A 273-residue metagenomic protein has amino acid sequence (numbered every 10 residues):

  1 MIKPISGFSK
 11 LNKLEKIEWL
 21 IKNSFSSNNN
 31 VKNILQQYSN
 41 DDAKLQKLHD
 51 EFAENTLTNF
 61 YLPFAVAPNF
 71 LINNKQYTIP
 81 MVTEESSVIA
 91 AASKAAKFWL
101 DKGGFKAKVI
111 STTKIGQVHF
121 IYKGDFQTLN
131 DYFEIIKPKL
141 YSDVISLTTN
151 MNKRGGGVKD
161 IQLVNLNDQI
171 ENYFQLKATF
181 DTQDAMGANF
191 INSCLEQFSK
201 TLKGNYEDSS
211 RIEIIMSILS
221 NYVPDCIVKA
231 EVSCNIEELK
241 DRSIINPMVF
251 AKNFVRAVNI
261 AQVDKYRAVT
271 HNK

Functional and structural regions predicted by a protein language model:
M1-Y77, M81, E85, F105 (+1 more regions): Acidic/polar, glycine-rich intrinsically disordered N-terminal extensions of enzymes
S24-F25, A96-G103, K137-N152, F198-S210 (+2 more regions): Structural signal for hydrophobic packing residues in well-ordered secondary-structure cores of soluble enzyme domains
E51-E54, T58-L62, A67, E171-A178 (+1 more regions): Short, hydrophobic/aliphatic alpha-helical segments
A53, K75-V82, Q117-G124, Q175-A185 (+1 more regions): Short glycine-rich or small-residue beta-strand-to-loop segments that form or flank ligand, phosphate, metal/Fe-S
P63-A91, Q183-I191, Q262-K273: Conserved phosphate/anionic-ligand binding catalytic regions in large, soluble enzymes, centered on
V66-I72, L163-N167, N172-T182, A230-K240 (+1 more regions): Short beta-strand elements
P80, S86, A90-S93, L100 (+2 more regions): Hydrophobic alpha-helical hairpins/lids featuring a short glycine-rich hinge
I191-N205, R211-K273: Glycine-rich anion/phosphate-binding loop at the beta-strand->alpha-helix junction
